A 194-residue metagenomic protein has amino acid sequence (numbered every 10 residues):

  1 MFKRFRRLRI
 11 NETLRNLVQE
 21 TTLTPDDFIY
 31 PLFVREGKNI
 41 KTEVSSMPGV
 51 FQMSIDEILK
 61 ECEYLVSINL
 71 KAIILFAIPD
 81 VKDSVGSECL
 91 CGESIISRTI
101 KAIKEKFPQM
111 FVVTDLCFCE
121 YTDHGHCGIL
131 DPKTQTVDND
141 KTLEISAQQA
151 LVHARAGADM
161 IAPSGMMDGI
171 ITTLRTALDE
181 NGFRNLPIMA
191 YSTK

Functional and structural regions predicted by a protein language model:
K3, N11, E20-I29, R35-K194: Alpha/beta enzyme core
